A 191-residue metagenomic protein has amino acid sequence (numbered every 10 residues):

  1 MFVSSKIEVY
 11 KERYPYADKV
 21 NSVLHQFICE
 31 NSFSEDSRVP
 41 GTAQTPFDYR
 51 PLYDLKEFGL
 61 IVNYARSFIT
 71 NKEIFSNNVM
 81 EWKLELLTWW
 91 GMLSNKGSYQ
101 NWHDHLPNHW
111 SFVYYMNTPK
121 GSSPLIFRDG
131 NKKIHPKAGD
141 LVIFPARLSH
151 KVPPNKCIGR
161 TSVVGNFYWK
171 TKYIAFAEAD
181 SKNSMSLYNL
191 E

Functional and structural regions predicted by a protein language model:
M1-W82: Non-heme Fe(II)/2-oxoglutarate
R50-P51, G165-Y168, N189: Alpha-helix boundary/capping detector
D54, S181-S184: Contiguous, function-dense segments enriched for cysteine-driven chemistry and partner/ligand-binding capacity
N77-P154, I158-V163, Y168-I174, A179-S181: Catalytic core of non-heme Fe(II) oxygenases with the double-stranded beta-helix
N183-E191: Short, cationic low-complexity segments
